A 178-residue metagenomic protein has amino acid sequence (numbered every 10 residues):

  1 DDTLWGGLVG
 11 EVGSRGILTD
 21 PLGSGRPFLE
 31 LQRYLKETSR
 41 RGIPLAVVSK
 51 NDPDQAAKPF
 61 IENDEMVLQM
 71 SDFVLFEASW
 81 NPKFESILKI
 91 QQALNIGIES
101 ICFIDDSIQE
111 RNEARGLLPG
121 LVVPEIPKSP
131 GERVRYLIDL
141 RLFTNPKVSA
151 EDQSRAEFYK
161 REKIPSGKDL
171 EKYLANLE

Functional and structural regions predicted by a protein language model:
D1, W5-G7, A46-N51, S79 (+2 more regions): Generic beta-strand/beta-sheet core signal
D1-R33: Active-site neighborhood of HAD-like aspartate-dependent phosphohydrolases
T3-G6, E11-G13, K50-A57, F84-S86 (+1 more regions): Flexible loop/turn segments at secondary-structure boundaries
V9-G10, S39, A57-I61, L88 (+1 more regions): Amphipathic, well-packed alpha-helical segments that form the structural scaffold of globular domains
V12, G16, Y34, E65-L68 (+1 more regions): A generic structural signal for ordered alpha-helices
S14-P21, S39-A46, Q69-L75: Glycine- and acidic
R26-D64, E77-A78, A114: Substrate-recognition element of Asp-dependent hydrolases with the DxDx(T/V) motif
I61-E178: C-terminal cap/substrate-recognition subdomain and adjoining C-terminal extension of metal-dependent phosphatase-like
